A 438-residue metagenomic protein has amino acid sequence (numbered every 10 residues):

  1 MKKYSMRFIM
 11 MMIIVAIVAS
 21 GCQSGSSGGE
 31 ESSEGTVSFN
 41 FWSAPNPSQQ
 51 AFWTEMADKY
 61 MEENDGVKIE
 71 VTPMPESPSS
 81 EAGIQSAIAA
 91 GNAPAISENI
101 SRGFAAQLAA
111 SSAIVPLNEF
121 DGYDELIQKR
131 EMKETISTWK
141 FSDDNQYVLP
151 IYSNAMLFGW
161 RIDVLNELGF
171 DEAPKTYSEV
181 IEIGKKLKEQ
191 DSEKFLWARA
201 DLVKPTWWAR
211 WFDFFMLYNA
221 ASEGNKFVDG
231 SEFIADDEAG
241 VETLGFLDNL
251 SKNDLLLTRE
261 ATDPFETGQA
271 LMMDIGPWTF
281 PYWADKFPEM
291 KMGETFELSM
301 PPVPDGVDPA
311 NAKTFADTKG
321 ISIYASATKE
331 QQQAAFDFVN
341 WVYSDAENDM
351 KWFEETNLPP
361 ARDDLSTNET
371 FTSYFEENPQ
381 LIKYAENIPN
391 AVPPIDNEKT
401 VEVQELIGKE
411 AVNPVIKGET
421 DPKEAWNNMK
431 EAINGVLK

Functional and structural regions predicted by a protein language model:
M1-N40, E62, N427, E431-K438: Short, low-complexity disordered leader/linker segments with a strong preference for bacterial N-terminal type II
D58, E62-E63, K68, A90 (+8 more regions): Extracytoplasmic/periplasmic substrate-recognition and gating elements
K59-E131, N166-K175, L271-M272, E289-K291: Extracytoplasmic "Venus flytrap"/periplasmic binding protein-like
I100-M156, N166, I181, W211 (+3 more regions): Hinge/lid segment of periplasmic solute-binding proteins
N118-E131, L196-T206, A220-E242, F287-E294 (+2 more regions): Short, solvent-exposed loop/beta-turn-alpha elements that line the ligand-binding surface or hinge of extracytoplasmic
K140-I151, M156, I181-S231, A270: Extracytoplasmic/periplasmic solute-binding protein
I183-K185, D229-T258: Glycine-centered hinge/linker elements that transmit conformational signals in sensory and ligand-binding systems
F315, P379-I433: C-terminal capping/gating helix-and-loop segments adjacent to ligand/active sites or protein-protein/ligand interfaces
